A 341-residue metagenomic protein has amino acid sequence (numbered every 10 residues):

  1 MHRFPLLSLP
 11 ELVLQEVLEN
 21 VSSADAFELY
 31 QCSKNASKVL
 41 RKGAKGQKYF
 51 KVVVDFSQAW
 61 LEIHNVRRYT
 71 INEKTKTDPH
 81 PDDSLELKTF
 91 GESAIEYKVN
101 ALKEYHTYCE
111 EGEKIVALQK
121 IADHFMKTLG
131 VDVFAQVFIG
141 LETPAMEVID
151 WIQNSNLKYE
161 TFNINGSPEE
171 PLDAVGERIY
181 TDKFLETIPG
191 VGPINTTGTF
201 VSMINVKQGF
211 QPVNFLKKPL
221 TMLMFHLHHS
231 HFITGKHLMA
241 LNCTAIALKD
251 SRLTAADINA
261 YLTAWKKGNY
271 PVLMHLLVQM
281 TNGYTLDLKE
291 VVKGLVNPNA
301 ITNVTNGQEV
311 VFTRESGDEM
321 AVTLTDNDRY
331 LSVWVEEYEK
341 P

Functional and structural regions predicted by a protein language model:
M1-P341: Non-core capping and flanking segments associated with repeat-based/extracellular domains
